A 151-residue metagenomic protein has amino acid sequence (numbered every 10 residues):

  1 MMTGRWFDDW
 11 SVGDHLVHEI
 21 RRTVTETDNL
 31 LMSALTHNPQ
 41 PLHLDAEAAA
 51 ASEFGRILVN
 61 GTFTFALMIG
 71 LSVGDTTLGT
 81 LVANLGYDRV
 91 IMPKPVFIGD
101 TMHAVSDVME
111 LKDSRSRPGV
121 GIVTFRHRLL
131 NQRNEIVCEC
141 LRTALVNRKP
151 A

Functional and structural regions predicted by a protein language model:
M1-G86, P150-A151: Hot-dog-fold acyl-thioester-processing enzymes
M2-D14, M92, V96-T101, V105-A151: HotDog/MaoC-like acyl-thioester-processing domains
